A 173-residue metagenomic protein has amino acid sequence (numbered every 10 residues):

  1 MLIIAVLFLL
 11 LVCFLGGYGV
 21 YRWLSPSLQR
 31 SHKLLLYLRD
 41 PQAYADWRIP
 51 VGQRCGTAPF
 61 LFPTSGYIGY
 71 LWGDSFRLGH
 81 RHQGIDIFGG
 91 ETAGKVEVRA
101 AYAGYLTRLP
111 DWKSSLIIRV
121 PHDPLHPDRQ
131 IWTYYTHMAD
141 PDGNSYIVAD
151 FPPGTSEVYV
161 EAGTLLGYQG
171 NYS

Functional and structural regions predicted by a protein language model:
M1-G17: N-terminal Sec-pathway targeting helices
I4, G79-R81, D86-I87, D140-P141 (+1 more regions): Mixed-charge, polar/low-complexity N-terminal
A5-V6, A93, P152: Hydrophobic alpha-helical segments and their boundary regions
Y21-S115, P121-D123, E161-A162, N171: Surface-exposed, glycine-biased beta-strand/turn segments
A100-P153: Zn2+-dependent peptidoglycan hydrolase active-site motif and core
S145-S173: Beta-rich strand-turn-strand
